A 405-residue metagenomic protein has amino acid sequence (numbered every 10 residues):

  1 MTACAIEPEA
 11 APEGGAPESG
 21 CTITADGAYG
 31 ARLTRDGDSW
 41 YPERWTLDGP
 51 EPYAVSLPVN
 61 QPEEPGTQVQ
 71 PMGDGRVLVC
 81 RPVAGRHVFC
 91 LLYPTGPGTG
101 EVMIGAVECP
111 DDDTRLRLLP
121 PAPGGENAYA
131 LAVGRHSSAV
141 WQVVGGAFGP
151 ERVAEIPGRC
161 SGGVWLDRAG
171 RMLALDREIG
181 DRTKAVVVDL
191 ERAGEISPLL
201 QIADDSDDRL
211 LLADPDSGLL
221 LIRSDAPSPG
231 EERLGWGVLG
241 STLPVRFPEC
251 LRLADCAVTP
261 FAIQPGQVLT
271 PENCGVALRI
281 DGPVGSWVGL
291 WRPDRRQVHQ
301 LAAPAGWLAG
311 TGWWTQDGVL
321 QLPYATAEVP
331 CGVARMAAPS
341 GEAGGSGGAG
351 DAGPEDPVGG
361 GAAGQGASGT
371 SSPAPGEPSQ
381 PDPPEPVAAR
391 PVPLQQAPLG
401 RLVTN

Functional and structural regions predicted by a protein language model:
T2-R76, C80, L116-L119, R279: Beta-strand-rich domains and repeat architectures in extracellular enzymes and scaffolds, especially beta-propellers
A3-E13, E51-Q61, G98-D111, F148-E155 (+5 more regions): A short beta-strand motif characteristic of beta-propeller blades
G15-T24, V59-D74, C109-A122, P157-D167 (+3 more regions): Repeated scaffold domains used in trafficking and secretory/extracellular systems, primarily beta-propellers
A31-G37, L78-A84, Y129-R135, D167 (+4 more regions): Beta-strand C-termini and the immediately following turn/loop, strongest in propeller blades
L33-R35, L221-G235, L239, R246-D294: Loop/turn-rich, solvent-exposed surfaces of beta-rich toroidal or solenoidal domains
G37-W45, A84-Y93, R135-W141, D181-V187 (+5 more regions): Structural motif
T46-P50, Y93-G98, V143-F148, D189-A193 (+3 more regions): Short loop/turn segments that connect beta-strands within beta-propeller blades
H136-I222: Solenoidal tandem-repeat scaffolds enriched in leucines and small polar residues
